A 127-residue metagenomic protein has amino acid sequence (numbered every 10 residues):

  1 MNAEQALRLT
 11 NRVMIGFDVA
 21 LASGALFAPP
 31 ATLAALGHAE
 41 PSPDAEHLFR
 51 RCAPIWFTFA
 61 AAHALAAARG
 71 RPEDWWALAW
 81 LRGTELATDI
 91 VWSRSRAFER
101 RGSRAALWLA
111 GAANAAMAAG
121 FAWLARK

Functional and structural regions predicted by a protein language model:
M1-K127: Short amphipathic, positively biased membrane-proximal segments that drive organelle/inner-membrane targeting
